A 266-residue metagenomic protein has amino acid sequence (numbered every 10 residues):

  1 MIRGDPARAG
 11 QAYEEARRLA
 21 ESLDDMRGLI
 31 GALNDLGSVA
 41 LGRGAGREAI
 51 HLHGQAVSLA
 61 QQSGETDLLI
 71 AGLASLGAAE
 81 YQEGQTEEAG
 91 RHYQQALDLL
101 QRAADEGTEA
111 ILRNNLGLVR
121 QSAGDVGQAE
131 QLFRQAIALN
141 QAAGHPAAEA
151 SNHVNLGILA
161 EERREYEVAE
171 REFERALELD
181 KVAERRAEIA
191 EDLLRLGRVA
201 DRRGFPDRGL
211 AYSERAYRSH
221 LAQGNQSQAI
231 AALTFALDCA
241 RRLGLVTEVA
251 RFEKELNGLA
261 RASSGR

Functional and structural regions predicted by a protein language model:
D5, A9, A45, A89 (+3 more regions): Residue-level recognition of alpha-helical structural elements
A12, L19, L29-R43, L52 (+14 more regions): TPR/Sel1-like alpha-solenoid repeat signature
R17-R18, D24-D25, Q55-L59, G64 (+7 more regions): Amphipathic alpha-helical segments of tetratricopeptide repeats
A211, R215-R266: C-terminal non-catalytic interaction modules
